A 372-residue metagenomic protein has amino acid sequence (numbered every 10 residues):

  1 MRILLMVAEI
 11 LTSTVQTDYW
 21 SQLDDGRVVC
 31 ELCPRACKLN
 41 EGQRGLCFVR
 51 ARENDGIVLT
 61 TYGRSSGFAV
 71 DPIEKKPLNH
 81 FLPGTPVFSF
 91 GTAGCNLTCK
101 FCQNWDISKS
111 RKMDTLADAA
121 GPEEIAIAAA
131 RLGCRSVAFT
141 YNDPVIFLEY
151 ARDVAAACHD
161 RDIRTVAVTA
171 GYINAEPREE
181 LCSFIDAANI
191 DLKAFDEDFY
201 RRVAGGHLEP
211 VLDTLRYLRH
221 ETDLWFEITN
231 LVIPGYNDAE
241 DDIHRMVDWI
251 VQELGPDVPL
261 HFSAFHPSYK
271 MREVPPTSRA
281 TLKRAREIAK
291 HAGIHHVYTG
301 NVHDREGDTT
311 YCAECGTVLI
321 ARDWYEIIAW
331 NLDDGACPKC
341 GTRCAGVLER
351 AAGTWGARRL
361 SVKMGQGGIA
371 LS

Functional and structural regions predicted by a protein language model:
R2-E41, G235-S372: Auxiliary Fe-S-binding modules of radical SAM enzymes
V7-T85: N-terminal juxtadomain amphipathic helix that follows a signal peptide/anchor or precedes a small N-terminal auxiliary
L32, L46-V49, G94-L97, F101 (+2 more regions): Short, cysteine/histidine-rich loop/knuckle motifs that typically chelate Zn2+
A36-T60, N104-D114, L319-Y325, C344-A351: Iron-sulfur (Fe-S) cluster-binding segments and ferredoxin-like electron-carrier domains, especially [2Fe-2S]
Q43, C95, D196: A generic "binding-loop/recognition-motif" signal
R52-A187, G356-V362: Conserved Radical SAM active-site core
A119-A280, A285-I288: Conserved AdoMet/S-adenosylmethionine-binding subsite of the radical SAM
